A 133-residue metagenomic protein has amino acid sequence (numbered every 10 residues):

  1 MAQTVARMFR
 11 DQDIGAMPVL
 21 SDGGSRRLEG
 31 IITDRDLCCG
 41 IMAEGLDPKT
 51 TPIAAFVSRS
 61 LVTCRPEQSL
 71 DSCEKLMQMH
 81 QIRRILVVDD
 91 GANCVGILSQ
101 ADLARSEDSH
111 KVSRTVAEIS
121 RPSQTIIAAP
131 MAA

Functional and structural regions predicted by a protein language model:
M1-A2, K49-A54, S69-L70, T115: Short, structural beta-strand-to-alpha-helix junction motif
M1-I14, L20-S21, C64-I82, V87-D89: The conserved cystathionine-beta-synthase
Q3, C38-C39, A54, V62 (+1 more regions): Nucleotide phosphate-binding site architecture
F9, R26, L37, F56 (+3 more regions): Terminal peptide-recognition signature
I14, P18, R27-A43, I82 (+2 more regions): Short beta->alpha transition motifs characteristic of CBS
D36, T50-L61, I119: Bateman (tandem CBS) regulatory domains
F56, C64, L98: Hydrophobic residues at beta-strand termini and immediately following loops that shape nucleotide-binding pockets
N93-V95, S99-A133: Cytosolic regulatory modules rich in charged/polar residues
